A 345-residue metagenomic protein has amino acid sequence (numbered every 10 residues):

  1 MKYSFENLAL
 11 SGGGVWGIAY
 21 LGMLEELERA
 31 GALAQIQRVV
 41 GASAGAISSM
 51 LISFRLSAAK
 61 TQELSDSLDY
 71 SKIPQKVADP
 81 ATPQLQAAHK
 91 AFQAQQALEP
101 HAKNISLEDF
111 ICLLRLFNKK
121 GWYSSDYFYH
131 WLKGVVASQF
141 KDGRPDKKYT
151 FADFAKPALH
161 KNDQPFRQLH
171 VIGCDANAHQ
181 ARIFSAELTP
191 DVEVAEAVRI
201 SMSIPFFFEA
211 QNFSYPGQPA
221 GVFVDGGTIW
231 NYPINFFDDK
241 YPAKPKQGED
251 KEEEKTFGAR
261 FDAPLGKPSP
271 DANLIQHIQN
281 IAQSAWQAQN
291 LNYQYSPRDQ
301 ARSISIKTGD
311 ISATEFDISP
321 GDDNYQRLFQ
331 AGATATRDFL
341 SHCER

Functional and structural regions predicted by a protein language model:
M1-V40, M50-R345: Patatin-like phospholipase
G41, G45: Gly/Ala-rich beta-loop-alpha elbow adjacent to hydrolase catalytic centers
